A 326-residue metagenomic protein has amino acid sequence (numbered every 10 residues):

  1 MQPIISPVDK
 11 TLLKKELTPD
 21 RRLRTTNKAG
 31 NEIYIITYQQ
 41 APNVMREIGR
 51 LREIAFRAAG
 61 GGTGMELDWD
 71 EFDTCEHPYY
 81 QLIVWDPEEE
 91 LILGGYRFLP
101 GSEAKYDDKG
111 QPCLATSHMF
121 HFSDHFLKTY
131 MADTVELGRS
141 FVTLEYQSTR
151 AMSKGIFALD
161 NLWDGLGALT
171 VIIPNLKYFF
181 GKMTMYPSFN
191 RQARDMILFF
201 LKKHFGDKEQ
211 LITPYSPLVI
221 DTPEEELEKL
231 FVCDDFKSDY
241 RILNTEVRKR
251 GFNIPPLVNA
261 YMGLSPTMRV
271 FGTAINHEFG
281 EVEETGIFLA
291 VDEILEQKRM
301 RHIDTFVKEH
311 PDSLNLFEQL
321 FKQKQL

Functional and structural regions predicted by a protein language model:
M1-Q39: Conserved N-terminal entry element of GNAT/NAT acetyltransferase domains
T25-D70, Q81-P100: Short amphipathic alpha-helix that is part of the acyltransferase structural core
T37-Q40, D86-E88, R97-E103, R139-F141 (+3 more regions): Short, flexible loop/turn elements at secondary-structure junctions
G61-W69, C75-Y79, K109-H125: Short acidic (Asp/Glu) patches
F72-I83, Y106, M268-R269, F279-T285 (+1 more regions): A short helix-loop-beta-strand connector motif used in the catalytic cores of GNAT acetyltransferases and, in some
E103-T267: Acyl-donor binding region in acyl/amide transferases
P256-G263, M268-L289: Aromatic sugar-binding interfaces of carbohydrate-active proteins
E284-L326: C-terminal non-catalytic accessory extensions
